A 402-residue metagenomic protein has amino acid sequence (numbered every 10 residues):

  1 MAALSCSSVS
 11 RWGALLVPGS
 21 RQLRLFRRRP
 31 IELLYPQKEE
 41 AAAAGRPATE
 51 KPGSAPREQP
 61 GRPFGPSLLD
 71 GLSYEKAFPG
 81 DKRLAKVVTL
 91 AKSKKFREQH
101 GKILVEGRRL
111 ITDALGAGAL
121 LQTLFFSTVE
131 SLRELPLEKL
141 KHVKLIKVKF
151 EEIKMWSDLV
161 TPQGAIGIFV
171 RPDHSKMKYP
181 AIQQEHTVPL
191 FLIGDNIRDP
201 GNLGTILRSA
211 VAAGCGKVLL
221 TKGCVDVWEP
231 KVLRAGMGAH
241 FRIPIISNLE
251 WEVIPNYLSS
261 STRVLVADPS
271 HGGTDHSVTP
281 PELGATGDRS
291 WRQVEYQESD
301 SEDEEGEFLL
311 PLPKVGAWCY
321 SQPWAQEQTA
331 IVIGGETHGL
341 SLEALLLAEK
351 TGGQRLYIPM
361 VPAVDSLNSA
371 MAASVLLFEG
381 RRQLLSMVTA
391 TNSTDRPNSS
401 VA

Functional and structural regions predicted by a protein language model:
A2-A402: Post-transcriptional modification and biogenesis factors for structured RNAs of the translation apparatus
